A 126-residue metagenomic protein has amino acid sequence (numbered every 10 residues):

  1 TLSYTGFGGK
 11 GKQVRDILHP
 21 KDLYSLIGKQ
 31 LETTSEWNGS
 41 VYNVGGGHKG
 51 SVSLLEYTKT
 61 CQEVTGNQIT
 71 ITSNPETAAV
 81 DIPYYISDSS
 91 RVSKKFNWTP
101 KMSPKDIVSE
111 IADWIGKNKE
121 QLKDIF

Functional and structural regions predicted by a protein language model:
Y4-G8, K12-R15, P20-K21, S25 (+3 more regions): Glycine/proline-rich active-site loop of Rossmann-fold NAD(P)-dependent oxidoreductases
F7-K10, G39-N43, L55-T58, G66-Y84 (+1 more regions): C-terminal "lid/loop" region of Rossmann-like NAD(P)-dependent oxidoreductases
P20, V41, T77-T99, S103: Conserved C-terminal active-site "lid" loop/helix of NAD(P)H-dependent oxidoreductases that clamps the redox cofactor
L23, I27, V44, L54-Y57 (+2 more regions): Non-catalytic, hydrophobic alpha-helical segments
G28, T58-Q62, A112: A conserved short alpha-helical segment within the catalytic HATPase_c
L31-E32, T65, I115: Protein kinase-like catalytic domain
R91, P104-F126: Amphipathic terminal alpha-helices
